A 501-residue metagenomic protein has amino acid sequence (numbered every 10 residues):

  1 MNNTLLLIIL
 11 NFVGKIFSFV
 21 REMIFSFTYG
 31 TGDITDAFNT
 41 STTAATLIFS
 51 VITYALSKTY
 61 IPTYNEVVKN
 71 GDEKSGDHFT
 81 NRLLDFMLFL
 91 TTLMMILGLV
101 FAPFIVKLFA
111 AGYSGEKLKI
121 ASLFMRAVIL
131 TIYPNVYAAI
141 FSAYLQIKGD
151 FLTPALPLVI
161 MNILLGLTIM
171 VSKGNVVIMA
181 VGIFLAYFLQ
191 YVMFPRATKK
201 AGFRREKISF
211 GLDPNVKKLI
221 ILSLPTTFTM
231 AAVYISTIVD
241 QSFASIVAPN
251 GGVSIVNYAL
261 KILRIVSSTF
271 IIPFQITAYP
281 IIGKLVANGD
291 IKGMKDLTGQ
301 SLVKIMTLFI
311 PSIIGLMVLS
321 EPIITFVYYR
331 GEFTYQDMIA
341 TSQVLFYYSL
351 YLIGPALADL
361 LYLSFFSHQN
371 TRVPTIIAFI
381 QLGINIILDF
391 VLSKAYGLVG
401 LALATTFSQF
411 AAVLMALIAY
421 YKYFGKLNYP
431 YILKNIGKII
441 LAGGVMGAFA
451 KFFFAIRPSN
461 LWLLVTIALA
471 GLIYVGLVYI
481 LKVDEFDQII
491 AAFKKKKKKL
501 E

Functional and structural regions predicted by a protein language model:
N2-S26, A186, Q190, F194-T198 (+4 more regions): Transmembrane helical elements of multi-pass membrane transporters/channels
Y54-N70, I271-L302, Y362: Helix-loop junctions and terminal segments of transmembrane helices in multi-pass membrane transport/translocation
L84-L108, G299-G331, I339-A356, I386-I387 (+1 more regions): Alpha-helical transmembrane segments of multi-pass membrane transport and lipid-handling proteins
Y113-A138, F333-L361: Alpha-helical transmembrane segments of multi-pass membrane proteins
Y133-L156, L350-I380, V391, A395: Membrane-interface junctions at transmembrane-helix termini in multi-pass inner-membrane proteins
L152, I160-V192, R372, I380-I418 (+1 more regions): Membrane-interface helix-loop junctions in multi-pass transport and translocation proteins
P195-V233, K292, K422-I440, A491: Interhelical loop/hinge segments that connect adjacent transmembrane helices in multipass membrane
F452-E501: Membrane-proximal transmembrane or re-entrant/amphipathic helices at the cytosolic face
